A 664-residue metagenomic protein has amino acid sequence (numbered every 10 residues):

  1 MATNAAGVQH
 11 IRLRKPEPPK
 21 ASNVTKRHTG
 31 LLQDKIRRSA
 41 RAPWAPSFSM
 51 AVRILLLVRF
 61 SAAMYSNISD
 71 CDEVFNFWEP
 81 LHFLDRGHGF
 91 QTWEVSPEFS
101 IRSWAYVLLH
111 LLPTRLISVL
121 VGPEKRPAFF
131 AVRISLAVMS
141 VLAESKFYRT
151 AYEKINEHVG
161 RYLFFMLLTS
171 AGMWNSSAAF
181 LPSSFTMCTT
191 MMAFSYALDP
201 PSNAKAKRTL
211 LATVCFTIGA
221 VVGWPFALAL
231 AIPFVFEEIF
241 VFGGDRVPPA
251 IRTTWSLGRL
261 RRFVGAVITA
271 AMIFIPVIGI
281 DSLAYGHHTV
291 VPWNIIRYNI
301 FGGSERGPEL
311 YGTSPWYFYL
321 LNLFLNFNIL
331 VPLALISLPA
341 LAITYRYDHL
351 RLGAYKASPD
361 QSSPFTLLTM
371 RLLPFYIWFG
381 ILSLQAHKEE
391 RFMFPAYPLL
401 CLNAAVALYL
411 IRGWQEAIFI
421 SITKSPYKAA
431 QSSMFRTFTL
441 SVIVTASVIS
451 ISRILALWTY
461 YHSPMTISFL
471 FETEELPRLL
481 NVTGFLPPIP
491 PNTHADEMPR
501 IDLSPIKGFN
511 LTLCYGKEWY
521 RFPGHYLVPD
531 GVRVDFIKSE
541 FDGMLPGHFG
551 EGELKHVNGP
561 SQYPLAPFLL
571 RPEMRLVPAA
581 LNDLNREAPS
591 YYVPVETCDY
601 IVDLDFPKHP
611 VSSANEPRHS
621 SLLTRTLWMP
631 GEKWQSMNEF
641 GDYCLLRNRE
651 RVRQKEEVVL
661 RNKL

Functional and structural regions predicted by a protein language model:
M1-A62, L260-M272: Start-transfer (signal-anchor) and selected internal transmembrane alpha helices of multi-pass inner/ER membrane
W44-M50, G122-A131, S135-S170: Transmembrane-helix signature of polytopic, membrane-embedded enzymes that assemble or transfer cell-envelope glycans
F60-M64, F165-S177, A193-P225, L230 (+1 more regions): Membrane-interface alpha helices of multi-pass inner-membrane proteins
D70-C71, N175-F185: Short acidic/glycine- and proline-prone juxtamembrane loop motifs at membrane-interface regions of multi-pass membrane
N76-L84, S96-P123, V138, S184 (+2 more regions): Short hydrophobic/aromatic helix or loop-helix immediately within or flanking a transmembrane segment in polytopic
S145-R149, M166-L167, F185-S202, L399-N403: Specific aromatic-rich, kink-prone transmembrane helix
S183, C215-K388, T423-S441, T445 (+4 more regions): Transmembrane-lumen/periplasm boundary regions of multi-pass, lipid-linked membrane glycan transferases
W414-D605, S636-R661: Membrane-embedded, lumen/periplasm-facing catalytic core of multi-pass transferases that use lipid-linked donors
